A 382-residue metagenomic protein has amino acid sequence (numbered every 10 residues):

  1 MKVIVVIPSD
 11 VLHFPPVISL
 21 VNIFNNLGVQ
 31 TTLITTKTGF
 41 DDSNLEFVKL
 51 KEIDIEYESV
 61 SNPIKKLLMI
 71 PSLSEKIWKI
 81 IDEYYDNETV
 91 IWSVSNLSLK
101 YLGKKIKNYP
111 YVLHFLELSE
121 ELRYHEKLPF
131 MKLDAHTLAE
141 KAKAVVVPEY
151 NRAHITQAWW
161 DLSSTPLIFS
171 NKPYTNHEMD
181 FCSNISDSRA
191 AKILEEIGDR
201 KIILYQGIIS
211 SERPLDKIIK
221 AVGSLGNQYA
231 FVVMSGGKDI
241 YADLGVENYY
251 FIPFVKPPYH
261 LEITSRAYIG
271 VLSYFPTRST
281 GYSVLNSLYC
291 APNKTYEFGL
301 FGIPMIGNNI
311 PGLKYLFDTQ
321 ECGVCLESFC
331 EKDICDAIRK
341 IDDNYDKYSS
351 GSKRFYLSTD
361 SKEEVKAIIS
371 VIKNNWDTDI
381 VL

Functional and structural regions predicted by a protein language model:
V3, G103-R123: Active-site proximal beta-strand in glycosyltransferases
V6, P173, A190-R213, I219-V222: Conserved donor-binding/catalytic core segment of Leloir-type glycosyltransferases
I77-L99, P110-V112: Short N-terminal targeting/anchoring amphipathic segment
Y101-L102, L128, H136-I168, P173-F181 (+2 more regions): A short, active-site helix/loop in glycosyltransferases that binds the activated sugar's phosphate group
S170-N171, D187, S328-D333, D342-I380: A charged, aromatic-enriched C-terminal amphipathic alpha-helix characteristic of glycosyltransferases across folds
R200, S235-I269: Nucleotide-activated donor-binding/catalytic signature segment of Leloir-type glycosyltransferases, i.e., the conserved
R213, P258-S265, G270-E297, G307-Y315: Nucleotide-sugar-dependent
N293, K314-A337: Change "using UDP/GDP/dTDP sugars" to "using nucleotide sugars
